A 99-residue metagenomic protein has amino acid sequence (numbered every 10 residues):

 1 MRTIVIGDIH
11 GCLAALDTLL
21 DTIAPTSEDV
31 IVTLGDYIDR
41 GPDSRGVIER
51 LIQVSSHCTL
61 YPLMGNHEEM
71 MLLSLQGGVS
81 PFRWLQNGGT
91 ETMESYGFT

Functional and structural regions predicted by a protein language model:
M1-R50: N-terminal active-site segment of His-dependent metallophosphoesterases
R40-T99: Active-site neighborhood of divalent metal-dependent phosphoester bond hydrolases
